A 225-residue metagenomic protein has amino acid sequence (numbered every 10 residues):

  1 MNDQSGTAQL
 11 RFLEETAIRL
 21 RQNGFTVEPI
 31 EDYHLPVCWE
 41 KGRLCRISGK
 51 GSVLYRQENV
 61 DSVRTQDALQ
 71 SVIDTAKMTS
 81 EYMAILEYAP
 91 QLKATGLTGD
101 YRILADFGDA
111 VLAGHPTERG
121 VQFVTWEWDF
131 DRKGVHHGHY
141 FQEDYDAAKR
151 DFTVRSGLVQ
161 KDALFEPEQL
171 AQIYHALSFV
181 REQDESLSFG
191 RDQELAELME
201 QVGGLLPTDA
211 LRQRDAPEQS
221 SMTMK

Functional and structural regions predicted by a protein language model:
M1-V27: Short Lys/Arg-enriched alpha/beta "domain-start" segment
S5, E58-R64, K133-D146, Q160-D162: A short, exposed loop/beta-hairpin motif centered on an aromatic-Gly-Thr core
W39-A68, T75, E81: Long, continuous compositionally biased terminal/linker segments
G49, L112-G138: Short aromatic-glycine-(Arg/Gly/Cys) micro-motifs in beta-strand/loop hairpins
V72-A84, D144-Q160: Short, structured interface segments
Y82-Q122: Short N-terminal "domain-start" leader segments that mark the transition from disordered tails or signal peptides into
K161-R212: Charged/polar low-complexity intrinsically disordered segments, enriched in acidic residues
P217-K225: Non-Sec secretion/translocation targeting segments of pathogen effectors
